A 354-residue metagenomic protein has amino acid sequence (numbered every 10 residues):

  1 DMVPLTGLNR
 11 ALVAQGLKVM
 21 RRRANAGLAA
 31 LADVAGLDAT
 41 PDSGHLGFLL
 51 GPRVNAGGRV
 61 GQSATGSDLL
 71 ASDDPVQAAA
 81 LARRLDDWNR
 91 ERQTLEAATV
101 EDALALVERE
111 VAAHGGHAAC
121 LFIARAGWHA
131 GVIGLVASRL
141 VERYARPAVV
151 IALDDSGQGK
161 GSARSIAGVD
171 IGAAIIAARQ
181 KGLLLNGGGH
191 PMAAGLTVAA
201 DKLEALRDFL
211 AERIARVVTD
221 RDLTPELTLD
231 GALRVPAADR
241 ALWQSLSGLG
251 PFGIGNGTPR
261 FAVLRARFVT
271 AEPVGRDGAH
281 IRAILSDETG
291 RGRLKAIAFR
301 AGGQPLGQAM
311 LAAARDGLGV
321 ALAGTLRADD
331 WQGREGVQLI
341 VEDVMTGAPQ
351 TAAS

Functional and structural regions predicted by a protein language model:
P4-L5: A structural signal for small-residue-enriched, beta-sheet-centric alpha/beta enzyme cores and oligomeric scaffold folds
N9-P52, A56-L106, S138, E142 (+2 more regions): Acidic, two-metal ion nucleic-acid-processing modules in DNA metabolism proteins
G51-R53, I123-A124, I151-A152: Short beta-strand segments
R109-S138: Flexible, glycine/threonine-enriched loop-and-boundary segments that flank and lead into catalytic domains of large
H117-A119, R146, L318: Short coil/turn segments at beta-strand junctions that form active-site/ligand-binding loops
P147-V150, L183-L184: A short linear hydrophobic-aromatic micro-motif
V149-S165: Short glycine-cluster motifs
